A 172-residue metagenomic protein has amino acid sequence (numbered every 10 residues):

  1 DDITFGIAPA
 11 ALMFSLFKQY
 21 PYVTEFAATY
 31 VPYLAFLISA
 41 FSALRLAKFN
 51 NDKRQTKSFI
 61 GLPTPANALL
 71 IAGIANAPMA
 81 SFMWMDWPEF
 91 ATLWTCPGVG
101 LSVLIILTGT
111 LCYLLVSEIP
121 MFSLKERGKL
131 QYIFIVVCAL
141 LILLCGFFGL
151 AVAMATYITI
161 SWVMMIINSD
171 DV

Functional and structural regions predicted by a protein language model:
D1-L46: Multi-pass membrane catalytic core of lipid/isoprenoid biosynthesis enzymes
D1-T4, K48, L70, M121: Hydrophobic side chains within alpha-helical segments
F17-K18, N51, I74: A generic structural signal for secondary-structure junctions that act as hinges or helix/strand caps at the edges
P21, R45-N51, T56-S58: Contiguous mid-protein beta-loop-alpha structural module that forms a pocket-lining wall or clamp of enzyme active
E25-I38, R54, S58, L62-P65 (+1 more regions): Short, well-structured alpha-helical patches and their helix-loop capping segments that border functional surfaces
T56-V172: C-terminal membrane-associated helical module and adjoining short loops/tails
